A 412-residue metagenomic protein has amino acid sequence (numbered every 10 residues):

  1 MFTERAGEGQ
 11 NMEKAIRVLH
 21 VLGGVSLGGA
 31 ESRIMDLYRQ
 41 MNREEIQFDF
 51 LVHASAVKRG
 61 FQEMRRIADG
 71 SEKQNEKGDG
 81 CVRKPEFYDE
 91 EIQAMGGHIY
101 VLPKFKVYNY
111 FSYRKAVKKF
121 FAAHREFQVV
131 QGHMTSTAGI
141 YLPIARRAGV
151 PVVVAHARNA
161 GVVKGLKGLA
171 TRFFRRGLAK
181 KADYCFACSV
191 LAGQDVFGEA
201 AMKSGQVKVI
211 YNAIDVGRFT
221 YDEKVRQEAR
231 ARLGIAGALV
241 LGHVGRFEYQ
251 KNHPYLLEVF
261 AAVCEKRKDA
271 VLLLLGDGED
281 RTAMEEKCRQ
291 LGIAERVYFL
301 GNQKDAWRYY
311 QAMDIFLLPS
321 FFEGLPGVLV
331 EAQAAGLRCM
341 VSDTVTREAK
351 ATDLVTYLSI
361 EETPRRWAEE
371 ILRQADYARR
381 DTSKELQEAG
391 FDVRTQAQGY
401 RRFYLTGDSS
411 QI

Functional and structural regions predicted by a protein language model:
K14-S112, Q206, E279, F403: N-terminal strand-loop element at the rim of the active site of nucleotide-sugar-dependent glycosyltransferases
E31-D36, L239, H243-A262, E279-E286: A conserved mid-protein helix/loop that constitutes part of the nucleotide-sugar donor-binding site
V117, T220-I235: A short helix/loop element that forms part of the nucleotide-sugar donor recognition site in Leloir-type
G132-A138, A157: Short His-centered aromatic/hydrophobic patch
A182-T220: A short, active-site helix/loop in glycosyltransferases that binds the activated sugar's phosphate group
E285-G301: Nucleotide-activated donor-binding/catalytic signature segment of Leloir-type glycosyltransferases, i.e., the conserved
N302, F321: Aromatic "clamp/platform" in nucleotide-sugar-dependent glycosyltransferases that forms part of the donor/acceptor
E348-A378, R394: Change "using UDP/GDP/dTDP sugars" to "using nucleotide sugars
